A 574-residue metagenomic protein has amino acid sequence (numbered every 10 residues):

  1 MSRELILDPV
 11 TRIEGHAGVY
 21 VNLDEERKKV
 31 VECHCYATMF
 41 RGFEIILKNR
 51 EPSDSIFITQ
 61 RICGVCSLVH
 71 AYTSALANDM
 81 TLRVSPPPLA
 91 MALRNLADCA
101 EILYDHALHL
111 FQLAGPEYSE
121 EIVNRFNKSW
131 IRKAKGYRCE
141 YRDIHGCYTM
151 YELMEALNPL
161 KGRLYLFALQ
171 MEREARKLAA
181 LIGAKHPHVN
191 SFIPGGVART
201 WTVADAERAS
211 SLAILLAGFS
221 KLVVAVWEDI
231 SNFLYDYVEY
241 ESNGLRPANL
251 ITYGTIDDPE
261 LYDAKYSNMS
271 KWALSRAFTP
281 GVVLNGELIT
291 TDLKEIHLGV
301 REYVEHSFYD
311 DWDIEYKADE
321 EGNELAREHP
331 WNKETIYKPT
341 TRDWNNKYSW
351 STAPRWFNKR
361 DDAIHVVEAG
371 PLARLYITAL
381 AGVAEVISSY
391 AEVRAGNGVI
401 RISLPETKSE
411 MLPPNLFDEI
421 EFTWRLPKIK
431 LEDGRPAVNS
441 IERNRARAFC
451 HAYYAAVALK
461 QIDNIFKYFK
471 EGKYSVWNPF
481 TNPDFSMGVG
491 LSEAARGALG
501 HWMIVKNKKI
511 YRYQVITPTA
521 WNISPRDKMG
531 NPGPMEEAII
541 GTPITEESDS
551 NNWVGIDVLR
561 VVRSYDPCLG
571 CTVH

Functional and structural regions predicted by a protein language model:
M1-H574: Metal/cofactor-centered catalytic core regions of large enzymes
